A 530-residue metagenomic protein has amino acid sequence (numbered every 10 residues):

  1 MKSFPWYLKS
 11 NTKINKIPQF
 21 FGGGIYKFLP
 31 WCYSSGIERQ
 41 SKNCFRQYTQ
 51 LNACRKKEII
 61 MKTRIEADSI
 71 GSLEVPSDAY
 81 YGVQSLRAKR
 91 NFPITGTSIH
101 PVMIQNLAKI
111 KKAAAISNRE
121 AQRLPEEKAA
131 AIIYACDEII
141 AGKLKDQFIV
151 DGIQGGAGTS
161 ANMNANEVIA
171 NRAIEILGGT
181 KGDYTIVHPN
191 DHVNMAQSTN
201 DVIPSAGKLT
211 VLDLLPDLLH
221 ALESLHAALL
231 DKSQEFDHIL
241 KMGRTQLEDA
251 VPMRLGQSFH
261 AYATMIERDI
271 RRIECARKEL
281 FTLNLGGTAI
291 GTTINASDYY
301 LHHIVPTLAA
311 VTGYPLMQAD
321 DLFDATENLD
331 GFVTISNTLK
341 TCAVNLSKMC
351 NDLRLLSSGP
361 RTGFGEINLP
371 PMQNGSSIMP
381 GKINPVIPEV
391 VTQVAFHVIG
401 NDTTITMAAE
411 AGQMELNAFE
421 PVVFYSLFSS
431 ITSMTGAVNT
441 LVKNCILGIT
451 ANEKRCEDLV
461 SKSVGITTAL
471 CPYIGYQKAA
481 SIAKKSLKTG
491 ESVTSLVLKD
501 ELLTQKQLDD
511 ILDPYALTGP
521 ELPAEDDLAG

Functional and structural regions predicted by a protein language model:
P18-Q19, I25, L29, S433: Intrinsically disordered, low-complexity segments enriched in serine/proline and basic residues
G22-G24, G36-E38, G71: Residue-identity detector for glycine
R39-I60: Short, Lys/Arg-enriched N-terminal segments with co-localized hydrophobic residues within the first ~10-30 amino acids
K57-G530: Conserved, well-structured ligand/cofactor-binding cores
